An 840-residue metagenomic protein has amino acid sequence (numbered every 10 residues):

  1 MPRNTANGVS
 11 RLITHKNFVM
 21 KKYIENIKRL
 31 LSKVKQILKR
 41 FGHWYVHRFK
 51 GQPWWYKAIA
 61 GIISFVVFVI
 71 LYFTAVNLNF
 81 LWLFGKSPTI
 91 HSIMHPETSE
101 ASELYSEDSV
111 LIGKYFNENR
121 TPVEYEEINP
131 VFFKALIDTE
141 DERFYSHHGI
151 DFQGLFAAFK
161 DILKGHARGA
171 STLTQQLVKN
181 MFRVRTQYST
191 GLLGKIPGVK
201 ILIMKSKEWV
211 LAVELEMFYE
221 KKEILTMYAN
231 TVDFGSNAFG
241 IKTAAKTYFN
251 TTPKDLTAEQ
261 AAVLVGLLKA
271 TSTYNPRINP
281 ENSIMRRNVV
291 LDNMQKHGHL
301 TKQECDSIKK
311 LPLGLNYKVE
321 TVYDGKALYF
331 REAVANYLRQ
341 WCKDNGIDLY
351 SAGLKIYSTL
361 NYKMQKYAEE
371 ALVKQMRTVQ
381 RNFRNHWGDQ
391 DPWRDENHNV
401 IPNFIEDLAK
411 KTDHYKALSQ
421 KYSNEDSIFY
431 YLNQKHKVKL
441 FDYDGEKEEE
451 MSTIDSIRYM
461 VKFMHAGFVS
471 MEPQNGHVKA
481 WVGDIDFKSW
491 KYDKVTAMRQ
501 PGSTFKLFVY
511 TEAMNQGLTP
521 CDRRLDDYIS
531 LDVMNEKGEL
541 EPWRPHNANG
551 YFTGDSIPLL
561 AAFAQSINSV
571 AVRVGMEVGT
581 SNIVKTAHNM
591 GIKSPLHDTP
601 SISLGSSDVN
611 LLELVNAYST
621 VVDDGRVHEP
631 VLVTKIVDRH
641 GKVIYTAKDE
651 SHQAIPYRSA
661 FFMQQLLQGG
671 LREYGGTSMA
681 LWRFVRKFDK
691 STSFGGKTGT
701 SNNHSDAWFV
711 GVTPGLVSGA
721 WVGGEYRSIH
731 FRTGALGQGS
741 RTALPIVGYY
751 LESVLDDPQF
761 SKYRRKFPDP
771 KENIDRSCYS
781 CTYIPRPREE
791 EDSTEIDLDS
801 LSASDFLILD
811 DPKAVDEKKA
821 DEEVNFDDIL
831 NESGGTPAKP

Functional and structural regions predicted by a protein language model:
H15-Y105, R143, V379: N-terminal type II signal-anchor transmembrane helix that functions as the membrane-insertion/stop-transfer segment
T98-T301, C305-S307, Y323, Y329 (+4 more regions): Peptidoglycan glycan-strand catalytic modules in the bacterial/periplasmic cell-wall system
T121-E126, Y459-A466, S489-F508, C521-R524 (+1 more regions): Short active-site loop at a secondary-structure junction that contains or immediately precedes the catalytic residue(s)
A135-I137, M294, A368, N475-G476 (+7 more regions): Active-site SXXK
Y145-L155, F239-I241, T301-D306, M514-G538 (+2 more regions): Short, well-structured active-site flanking segments
L163-S189, K254, K318-Y329, L518-S581 (+3 more regions): Conserved catalytic neighborhood of penicillin-recognizing serine enzymes
T301-T359, K363-N424, H546: Non-catalytic structural connector segments
S358, Y362-T378, L408-E472, H477 (+4 more regions): A penicillin-recognizing enzyme superfamily signal
